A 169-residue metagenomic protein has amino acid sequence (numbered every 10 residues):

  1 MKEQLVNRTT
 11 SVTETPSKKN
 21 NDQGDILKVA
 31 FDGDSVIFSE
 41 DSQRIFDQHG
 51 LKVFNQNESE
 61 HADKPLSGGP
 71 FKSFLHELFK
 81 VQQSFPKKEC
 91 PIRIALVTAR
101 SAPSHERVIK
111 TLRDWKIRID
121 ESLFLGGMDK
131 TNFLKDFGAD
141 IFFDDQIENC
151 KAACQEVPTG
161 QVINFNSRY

Functional and structural regions predicted by a protein language model:
M1, Q23-G24, D32-L125: Alpha-helical substrate-recognition element adjacent to the catalytic core
M1-F31, F165-Y169: Non-catalytic pre-domain segments flanking phosphatase-related domains
M1-Q4, D129-L134, D145-V157: Acidic, divalent-metal-coordinating active-site segment for phosphoryl/phosphodiester hydrolysis, typified by short
T10-E14, S122-G126, D144, G160-V162: Short acidic-hydrophobic, aromatic-tinged amphipathic segments that line or gate anion-handling sites
L27, D120, D140: Conserved acidic residues
I94-A95, S122, K151-Y169: Internal alpha/beta domain cores that form substrate/cofactor-binding pockets in large enzymes and binding proteins
A102-P103, M128-D129, E148, S167: Short alpha-helical
F137: Active-site charged/polar residues at nucleotide-handling catalytic sites that mediate phosphoryl, nucleotidyl
